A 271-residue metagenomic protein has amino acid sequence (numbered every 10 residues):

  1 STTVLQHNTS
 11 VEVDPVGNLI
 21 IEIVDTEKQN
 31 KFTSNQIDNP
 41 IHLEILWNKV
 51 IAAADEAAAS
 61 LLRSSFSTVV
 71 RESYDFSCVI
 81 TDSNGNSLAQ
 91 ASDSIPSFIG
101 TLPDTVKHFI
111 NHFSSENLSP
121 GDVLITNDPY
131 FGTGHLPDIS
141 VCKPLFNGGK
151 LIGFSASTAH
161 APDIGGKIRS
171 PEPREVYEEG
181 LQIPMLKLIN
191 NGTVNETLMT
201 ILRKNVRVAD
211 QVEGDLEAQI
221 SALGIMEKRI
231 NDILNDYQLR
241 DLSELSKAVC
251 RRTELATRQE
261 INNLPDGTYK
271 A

Functional and structural regions predicted by a protein language model:
S1-A271: C-terminal, non-catalytic interaction/recognition modules in large multi-subunit enzymes and RNPs
